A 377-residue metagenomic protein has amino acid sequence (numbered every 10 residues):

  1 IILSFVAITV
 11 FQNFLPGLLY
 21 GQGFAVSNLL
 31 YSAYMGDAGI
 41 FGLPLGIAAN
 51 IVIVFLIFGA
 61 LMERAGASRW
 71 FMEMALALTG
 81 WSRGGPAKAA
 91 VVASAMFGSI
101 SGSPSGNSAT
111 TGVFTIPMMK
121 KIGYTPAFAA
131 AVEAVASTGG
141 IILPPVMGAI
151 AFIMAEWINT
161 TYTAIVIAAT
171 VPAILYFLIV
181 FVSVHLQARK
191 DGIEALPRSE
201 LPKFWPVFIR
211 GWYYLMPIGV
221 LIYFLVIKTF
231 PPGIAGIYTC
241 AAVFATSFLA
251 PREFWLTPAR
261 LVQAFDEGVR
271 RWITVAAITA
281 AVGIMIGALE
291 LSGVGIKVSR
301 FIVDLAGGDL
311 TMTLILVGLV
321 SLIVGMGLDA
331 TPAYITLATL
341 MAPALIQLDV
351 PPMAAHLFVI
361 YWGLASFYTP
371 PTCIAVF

Functional and structural regions predicted by a protein language model:
I1, I167-R271, I374-F377: Long, contiguous bundles of hydrophobic transmembrane helices that form the permeation core of multi-pass
S4-N13, I51-L61, S94-G98, E156 (+6 more regions): Hydrophobic core segments of alpha-helical transmembrane domains in multi-pass membrane transport and ion-translocation
F5-V26, L30-R69, G233, I237 (+3 more regions): Core transmembrane alpha-helical segments of multi-pass membrane transporters/permeases
A38-I51, A77-A90, I122-F128, I209-L215 (+3 more regions): Membrane-interfacial loop-to-helix junctions in multi-pass transporters
M72-G140, I150, N159, A330-A365 (+1 more regions): Hydrophobic transmembrane alpha-helices that form the pore/transport pathway of multi-pass ion and small-solute
I142, T161, A173-L178, P232 (+4 more regions): Hydrophobic transmembrane alpha-helical segments of multi-pass transport and channel proteins
A151-F152, E156-L175, P232-I234, F358-L364: Transmembrane helix-loop boundary segments of multi-pass membrane transporters
T160-I167, G233-I237, V294, M312 (+2 more regions): Membrane-water interface of transmembrane alpha-helices in multipass transporters/channels
